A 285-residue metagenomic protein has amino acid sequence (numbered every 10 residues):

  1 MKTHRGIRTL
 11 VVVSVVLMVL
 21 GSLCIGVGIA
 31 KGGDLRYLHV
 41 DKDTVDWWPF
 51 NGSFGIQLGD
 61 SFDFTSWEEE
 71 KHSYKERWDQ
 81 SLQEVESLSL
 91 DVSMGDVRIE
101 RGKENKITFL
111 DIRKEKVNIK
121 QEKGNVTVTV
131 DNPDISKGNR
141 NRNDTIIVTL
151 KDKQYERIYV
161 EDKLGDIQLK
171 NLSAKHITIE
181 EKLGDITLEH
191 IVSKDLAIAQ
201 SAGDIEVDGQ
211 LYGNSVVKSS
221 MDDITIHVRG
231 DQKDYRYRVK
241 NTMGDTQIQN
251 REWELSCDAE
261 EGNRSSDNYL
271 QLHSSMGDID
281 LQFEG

Functional and structural regions predicted by a protein language model:
M1-I7: N-terminal Lys/Arg-rich, disordered targeting/topogenic segments
V11-V27: Hydrophobic membrane-insertion alpha-helices, especially the h-region of bacterial N-terminal signal peptides
G26-T129, N141, I147-K151, I167-N171 (+2 more regions): Short linear S-[DN]-x-LW-Φ motif typified by the pepsin-like aspartic protease active-site region
F50-F64, M94, L164, L183 (+6 more regions): Sensor of tandemly repeated, compositionally biased sequence architecture
E84, S93, K103, E122 (+14 more regions): Repetitive beta-strand solenoid architecture
S87, K106, K116, R157 (+5 more regions): Exposed beta-strand and adjacent loop surfaces of beta-rich binding modules that mediate intermolecular recognition
F109, G124-N132, L255-N263: Generic recognition of long tandem-repeat/solenoid scaffolds
R140, E189-Q200, D204-G285: Short, surface-exposed interaction patches in beta-rich subdomains that mediate adhesion/assembly near membranes
